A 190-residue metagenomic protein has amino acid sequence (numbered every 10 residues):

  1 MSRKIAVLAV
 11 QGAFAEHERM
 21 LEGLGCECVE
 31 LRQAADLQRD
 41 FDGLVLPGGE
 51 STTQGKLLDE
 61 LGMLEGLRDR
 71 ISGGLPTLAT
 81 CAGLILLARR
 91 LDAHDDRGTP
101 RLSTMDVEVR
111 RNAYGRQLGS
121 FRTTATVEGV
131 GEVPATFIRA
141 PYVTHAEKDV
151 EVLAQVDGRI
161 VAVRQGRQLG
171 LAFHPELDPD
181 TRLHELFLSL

Functional and structural regions predicted by a protein language model:
M1, D36-Q38, D69-R70, L78 (+3 more regions): Solvent-exposed alpha-helices and their adjacent loops that cap or buttress functional pockets in soluble metabolic
M1-S72, T181-L190: N-terminal beta1-alpha1 cap of cysteine-dependent amidohydrolase-like domains
V10, T80-A82, M105, R139 (+1 more regions): A secondary-structure boundary/capping signal
C28-V29, T77, Q168: Hydrophobic anchor at the start of a short beta-strand that flanks the dinucleotide cofactor-binding loop
G43, P76-T77, L102, A135 (+1 more regions): A residue-level structural signature of the nucleotidyltransferase/glycosyltransferase Rossmann-like core
V45-L46, A79, L171: Redox-cofactor binding/interface segments in oxidoreductases and associated redox assembly factors
S51-A125: Cysteine-nucleophile active-site neighborhood
R111-L190: Amide-donor transfer/coupling interface in amidating biosynthetic enzymes
